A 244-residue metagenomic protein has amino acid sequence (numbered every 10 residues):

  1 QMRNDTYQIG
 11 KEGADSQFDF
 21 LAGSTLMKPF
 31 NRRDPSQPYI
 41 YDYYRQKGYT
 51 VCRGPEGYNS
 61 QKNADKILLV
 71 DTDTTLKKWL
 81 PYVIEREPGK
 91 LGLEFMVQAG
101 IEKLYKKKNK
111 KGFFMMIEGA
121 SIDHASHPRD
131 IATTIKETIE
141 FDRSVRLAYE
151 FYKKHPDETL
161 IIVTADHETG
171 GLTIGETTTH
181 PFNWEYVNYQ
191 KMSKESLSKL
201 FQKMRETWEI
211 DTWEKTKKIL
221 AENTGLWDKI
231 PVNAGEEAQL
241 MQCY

Functional and structural regions predicted by a protein language model:
M2-Y244: A post-motif C-terminal structural segment
